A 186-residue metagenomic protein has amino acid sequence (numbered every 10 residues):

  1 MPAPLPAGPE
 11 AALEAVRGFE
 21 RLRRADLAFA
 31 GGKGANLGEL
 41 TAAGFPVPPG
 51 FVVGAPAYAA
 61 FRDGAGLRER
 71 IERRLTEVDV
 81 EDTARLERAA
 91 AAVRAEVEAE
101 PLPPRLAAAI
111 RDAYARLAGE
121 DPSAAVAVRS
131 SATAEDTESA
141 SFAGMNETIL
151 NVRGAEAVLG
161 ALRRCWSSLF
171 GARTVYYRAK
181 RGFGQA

Functional and structural regions predicted by a protein language model:
M1-A186: N-terminal beta-alpha lobe that positions the nucleotide/phosphoryl donor in ATP/NTP-coupled carboxylate activation
